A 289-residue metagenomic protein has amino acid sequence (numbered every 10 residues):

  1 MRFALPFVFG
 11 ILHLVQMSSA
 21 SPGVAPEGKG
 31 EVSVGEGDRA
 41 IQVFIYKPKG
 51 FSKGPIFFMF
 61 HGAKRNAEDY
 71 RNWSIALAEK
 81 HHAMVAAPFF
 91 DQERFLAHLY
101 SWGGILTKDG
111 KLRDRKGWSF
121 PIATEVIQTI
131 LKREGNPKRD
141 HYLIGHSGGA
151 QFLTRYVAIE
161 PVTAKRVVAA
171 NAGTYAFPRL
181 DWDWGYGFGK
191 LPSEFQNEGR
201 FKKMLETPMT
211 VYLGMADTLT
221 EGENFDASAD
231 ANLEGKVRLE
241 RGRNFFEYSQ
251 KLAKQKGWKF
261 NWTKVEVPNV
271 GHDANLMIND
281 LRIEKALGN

Functional and structural regions predicted by a protein language model:
A4-Q16: Bacterial N-terminal signal peptides
Q16-I56, N66-D69, K80-A83, D109-K111 (+8 more regions): A domain-start/cap signature at the N-terminus of enzymes
F58-G62: The conserved beta1-alpha1 loop
A63-V126, F246-S249, Q255, W262: Active-site machinery of serine-nucleophile hydrolases
F89-E93, G173, V270: Short beta-to-alpha linker loops that shape the active-site pocket of alpha/beta-hydrolase fold enzymes
I122-R139: Conserved acidic catalytic loop of the alpha/beta-hydrolase fold
R166-K254: The feature captures the conserved acid-bearing segment of alpha/beta-hydrolase catalytic domains
D226, R243-N289: C-terminal catalytic histidine-bearing segment of alpha/beta-hydrolase fold enzymes
